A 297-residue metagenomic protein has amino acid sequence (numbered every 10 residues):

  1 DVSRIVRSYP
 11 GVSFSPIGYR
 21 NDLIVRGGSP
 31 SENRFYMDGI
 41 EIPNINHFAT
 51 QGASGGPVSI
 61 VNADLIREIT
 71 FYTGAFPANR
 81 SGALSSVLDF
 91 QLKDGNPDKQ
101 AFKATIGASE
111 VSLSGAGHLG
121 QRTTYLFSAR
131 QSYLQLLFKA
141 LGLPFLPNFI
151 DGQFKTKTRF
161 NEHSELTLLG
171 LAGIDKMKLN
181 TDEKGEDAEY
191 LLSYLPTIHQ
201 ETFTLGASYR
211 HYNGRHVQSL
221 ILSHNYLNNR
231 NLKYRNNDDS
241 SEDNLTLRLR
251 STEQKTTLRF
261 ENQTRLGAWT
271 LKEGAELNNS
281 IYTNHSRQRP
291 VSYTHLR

Functional and structural regions predicted by a protein language model:
D1, R20, G56, I66 (+8 more regions): Transmembrane beta-barrel architecture of outer-membrane proteins
D1-F76, V87-K93: Periplasmic N-terminal accessory/gating domains of Gram-negative outer-membrane beta-barrel systems
P16-I17, A63, R80, T105-G107 (+4 more regions): Short sequence motifs at beta-strands and strand-loop junctions characteristic of Gram-negative outer-membrane
E32, D64, P97-K99, E110 (+4 more regions): Strand-connecting loop/turn motifs
R34, E68-N79, S85-K93, Q100-P144 (+2 more regions): Predominantly transmembrane beta-strands of Gram-negative outer membrane beta-barrel pores used for transport
N46-T50, L136-L141, N180-D182, L232-Y234 (+1 more regions): Short acidic, glycine/proline-rich loop/turn micro-motifs
T50-G55, F71-Y72, N96-D98, L136-A140 (+4 more regions): Extracytoplasmic loops and strand-loop junctions of Gram-negative outer membrane beta-barrel proteins
K157-D175, P196-R297: Face-selective signature of the C-terminal outer-membrane beta-barrel domain
